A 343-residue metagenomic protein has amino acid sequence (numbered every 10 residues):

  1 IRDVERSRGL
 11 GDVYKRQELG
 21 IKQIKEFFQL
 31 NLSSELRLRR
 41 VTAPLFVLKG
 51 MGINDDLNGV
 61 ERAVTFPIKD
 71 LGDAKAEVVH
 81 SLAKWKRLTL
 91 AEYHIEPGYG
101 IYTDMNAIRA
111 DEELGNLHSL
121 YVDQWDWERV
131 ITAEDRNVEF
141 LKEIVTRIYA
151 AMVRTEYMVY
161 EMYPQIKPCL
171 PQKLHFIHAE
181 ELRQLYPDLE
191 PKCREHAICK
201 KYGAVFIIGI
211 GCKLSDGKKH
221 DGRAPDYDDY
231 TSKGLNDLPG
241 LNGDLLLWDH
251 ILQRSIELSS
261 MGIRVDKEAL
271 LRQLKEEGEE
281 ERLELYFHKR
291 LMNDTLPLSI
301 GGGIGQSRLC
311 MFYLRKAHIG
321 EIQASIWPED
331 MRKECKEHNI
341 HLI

Functional and structural regions predicted by a protein language model:
I1-Y14: Single conserved hydrophobic/aromatic residue that forms the stacking wall/gate of nucleotide- or nucleobase-binding
K15-L90: N-terminal "assembly arms/tails" that initiate or stabilize quaternary assembly in self-assembling proteins
F27-E35, R147, A151, F312: Generic, well-ordered alpha-helical scaffold segments in large soluble proteins
L82-Q124: Conserved alpha/beta core surface patches that mediate binding of polyanionic ligands
I108, A179-I343: A translation/RNA-centric and nucleic-acid-associated enzymatic feature enriched in Class II aminoacyl-tRNA synthetases
D126-N137: A generic structural motif
F140-V159: Compact, glycine/acidic-enriched structural inserts
V153-P191: Alpha-helical scaffold segments that mediate packing/assembly in large oligomeric complexes
